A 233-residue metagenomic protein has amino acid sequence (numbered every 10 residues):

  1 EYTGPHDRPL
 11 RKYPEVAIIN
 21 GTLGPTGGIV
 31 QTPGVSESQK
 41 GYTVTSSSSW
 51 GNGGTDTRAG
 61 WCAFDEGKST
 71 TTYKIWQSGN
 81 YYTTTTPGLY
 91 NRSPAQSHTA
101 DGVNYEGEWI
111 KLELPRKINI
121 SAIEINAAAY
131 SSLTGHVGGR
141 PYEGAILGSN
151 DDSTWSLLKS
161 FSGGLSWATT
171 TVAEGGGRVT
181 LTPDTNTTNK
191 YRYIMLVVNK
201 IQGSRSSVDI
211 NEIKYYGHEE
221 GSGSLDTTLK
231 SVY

Functional and structural regions predicted by a protein language model:
E1-P33, S49-W61, G67-K159, G177-L229 (+1 more regions): Aromatic, loop-rich ligand-recognition surfaces of beta-strand-rich domains
V44-S46: Autoprocessing Asn-cyclization modules and mimics
L157-T169: Solvent-exposed serine/threonine-rich low-complexity stretches and specific carbohydrate-binding patches
A168-G176: Solvent-exposed, conformationally flexible loop/turn segments
